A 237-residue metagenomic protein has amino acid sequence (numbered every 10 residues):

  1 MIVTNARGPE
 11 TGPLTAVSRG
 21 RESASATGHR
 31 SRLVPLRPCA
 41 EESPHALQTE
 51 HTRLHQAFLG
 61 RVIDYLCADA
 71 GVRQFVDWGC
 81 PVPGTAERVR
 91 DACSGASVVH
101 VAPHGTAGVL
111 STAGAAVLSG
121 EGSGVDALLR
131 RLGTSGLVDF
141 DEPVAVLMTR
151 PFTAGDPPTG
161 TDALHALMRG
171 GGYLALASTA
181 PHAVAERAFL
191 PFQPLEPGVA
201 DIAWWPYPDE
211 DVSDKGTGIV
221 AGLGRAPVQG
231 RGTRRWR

Functional and structural regions predicted by a protein language model:
M1-A127, S135-G136, H165: Rossmann-like AdoMet
R73-F75, D139-V146: Generic beta-sheet signal
H104-G105, S178-P181: Short beta-alpha junction loops
S123-R131, D139-D141, T153-A163: A short, conserved alpha-helix within the catalytic core of class I
P143-M148, G160, L164-T179: Conserved beta-strand signature within the Rossmann-like core of class I S-adenosyl-L-methionine
P181-D201: Short alpha-helix
W205-R237: Core SAM-dependent methyltransferase catalytic element
